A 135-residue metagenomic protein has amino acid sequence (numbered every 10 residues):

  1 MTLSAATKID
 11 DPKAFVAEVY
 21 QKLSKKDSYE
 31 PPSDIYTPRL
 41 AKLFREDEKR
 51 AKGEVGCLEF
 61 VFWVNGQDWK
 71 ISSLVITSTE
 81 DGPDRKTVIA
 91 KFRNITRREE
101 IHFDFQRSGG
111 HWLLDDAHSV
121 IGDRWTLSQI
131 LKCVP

Functional and structural regions predicted by a protein language model:
M1-K8: Bacterial Sec-dependent signal peptides at the C-terminal "C-region" and cleavage site
K8-S28: Short, aromatic-enriched amphipathic alpha-helices that serve as compact interaction elements
D11, F15, R39, T126-Q129: Exposed alpha-helical structural elements
Q21-R50: Short, solvent-exposed secondary-structure junction/capping segments
A41-R97: Surface-exposed, charged secondary-structure patches
D81-R85, I89, I95-E100, D116-P135: Low-complexity, intrinsically disordered terminal/linker segments enriched in charged and Gly/Pro repeats
I101-R107: Hydrophobic/aromatic beta-strand elements that line small-molecule binding cavities or substrate pockets in beta-rich
G110-D115: Short, compact, well-ordered microdomains
